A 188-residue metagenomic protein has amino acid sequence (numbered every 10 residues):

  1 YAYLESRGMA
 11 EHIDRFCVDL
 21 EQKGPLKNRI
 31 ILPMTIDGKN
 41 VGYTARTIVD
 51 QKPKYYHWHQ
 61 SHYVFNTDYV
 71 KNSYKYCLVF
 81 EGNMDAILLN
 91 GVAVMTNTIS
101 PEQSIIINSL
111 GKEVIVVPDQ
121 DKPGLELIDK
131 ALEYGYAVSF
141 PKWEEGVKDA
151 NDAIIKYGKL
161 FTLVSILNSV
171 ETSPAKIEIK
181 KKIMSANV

Functional and structural regions predicted by a protein language model:
Y1-D37, K71-N72, N108, L167-V188: TOPRIM metal-binding catalytic domain and adjacent DNA-binding surface shared by DnaG-type primases
S6, Q22-E113, L127-I128: Phosphate-handling DNA/RNA-contact segment within nucleic-acid enzymes
R29, N108-K112, K148-T162: Short, surface-exposed amphipathic charged segments that create phosphate/polyanion-binding patches used for binding
V79, K112-P123, K142: Acidic beta-strand-to-loop metal/phosphate-binding motif
G82, A86, Q120, A150-A153: Generic detector of well-ordered alpha-helical packing
I99-S100, P118-I128, E145: Acidic, metal-coordinating catalytic cores used for nucleic-acid/nucleotide bond scission and strand-transfer chemistry
L127-Y136: Active-site-adjacent alpha-helix of alpha/beta-hydrolase-fold enzymes
A137-K148: A generic structural motif
